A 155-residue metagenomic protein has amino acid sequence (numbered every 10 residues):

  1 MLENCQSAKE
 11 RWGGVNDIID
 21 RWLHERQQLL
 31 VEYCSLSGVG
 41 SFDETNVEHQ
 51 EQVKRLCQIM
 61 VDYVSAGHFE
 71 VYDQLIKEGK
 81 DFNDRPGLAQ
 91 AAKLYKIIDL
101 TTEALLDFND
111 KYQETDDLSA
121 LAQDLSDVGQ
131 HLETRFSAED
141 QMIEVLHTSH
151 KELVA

Functional and structural regions predicted by a protein language model:
M1-A155: Surface-exposed peri-terminal alpha-helical interaction modules
